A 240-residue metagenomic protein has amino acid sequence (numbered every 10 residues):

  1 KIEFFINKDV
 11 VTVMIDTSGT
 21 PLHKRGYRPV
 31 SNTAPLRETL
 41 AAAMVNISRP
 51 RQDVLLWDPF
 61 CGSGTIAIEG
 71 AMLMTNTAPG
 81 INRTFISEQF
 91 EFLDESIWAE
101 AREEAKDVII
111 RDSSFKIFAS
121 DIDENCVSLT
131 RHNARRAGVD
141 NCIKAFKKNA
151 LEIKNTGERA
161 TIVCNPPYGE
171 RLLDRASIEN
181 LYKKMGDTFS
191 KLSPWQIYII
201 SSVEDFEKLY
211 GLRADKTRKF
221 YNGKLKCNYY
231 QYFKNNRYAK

Functional and structural regions predicted by a protein language model:
K1-Y27: Non-catalytic substrate-recognition/targeting regions of SAM-dependent transferases
N7, F60-G64, G223-L225: A short acidic Gly-Thr/Ser loop motif
D16-T17, R25, A71-M72, G211-L212: Short acidic, glycine/serine/threonine-rich loops at helix termini
G26-L36: Class I SAM-dependent methyltransferase Rossmann-like catalytic core, especially the SAM/SAH-binding loop
L36-I153, E170-R171, S177: Conserved S-adenosyl-L-methionine
N149-K240: C-terminal catalytic and target-recognition region of SAM-dependent MTase-like enzymes, primarily methyltransferases
